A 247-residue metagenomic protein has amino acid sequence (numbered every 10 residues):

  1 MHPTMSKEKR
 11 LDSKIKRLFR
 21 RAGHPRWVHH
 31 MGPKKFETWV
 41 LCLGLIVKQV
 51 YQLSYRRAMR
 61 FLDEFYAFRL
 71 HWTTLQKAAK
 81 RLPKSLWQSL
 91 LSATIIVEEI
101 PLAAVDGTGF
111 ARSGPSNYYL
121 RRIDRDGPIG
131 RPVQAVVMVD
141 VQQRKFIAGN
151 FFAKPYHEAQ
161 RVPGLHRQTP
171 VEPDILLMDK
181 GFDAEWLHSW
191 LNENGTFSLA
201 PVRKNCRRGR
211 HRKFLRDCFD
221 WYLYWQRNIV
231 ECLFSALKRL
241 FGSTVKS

Functional and structural regions predicted by a protein language model:
M1-Q49: Basic, short loop/linker segments at the boundary and entry of helix-turn-helix/winged-helix-like folds
H24, A58, H166, R212 (+1 more regions): Short hydrophobic/aromatic segments of transmembrane alpha-helices and their interfaces
M31-L43, V47-V50, R60, K84 (+2 more regions): Polybasic low-complexity intrinsically disordered regions
Y55-F68: DNA-recognition alpha helix
A67-L70, R112-G114: Short active-site-adjacent helix-start/loop capping segments
F68-K84: Major-groove recognition helix of helix-turn-helix-like DNA-binding domains
I175, K180-S247: Helix-centered, glycine/charged polyanion-binding patches within enzymatic domains that contact phosphate-containing
